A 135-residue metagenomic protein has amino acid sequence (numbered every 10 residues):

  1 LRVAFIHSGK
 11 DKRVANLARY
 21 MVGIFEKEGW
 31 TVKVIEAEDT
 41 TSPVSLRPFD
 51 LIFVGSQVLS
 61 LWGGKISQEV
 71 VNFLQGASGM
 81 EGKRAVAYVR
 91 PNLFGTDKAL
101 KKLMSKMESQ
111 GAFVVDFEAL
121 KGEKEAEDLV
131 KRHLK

Functional and structural regions predicted by a protein language model:
R2-A37, V44-K135: FMN-binding flavodoxin-like domain, especially the glycine-rich phosphate-binding loop
